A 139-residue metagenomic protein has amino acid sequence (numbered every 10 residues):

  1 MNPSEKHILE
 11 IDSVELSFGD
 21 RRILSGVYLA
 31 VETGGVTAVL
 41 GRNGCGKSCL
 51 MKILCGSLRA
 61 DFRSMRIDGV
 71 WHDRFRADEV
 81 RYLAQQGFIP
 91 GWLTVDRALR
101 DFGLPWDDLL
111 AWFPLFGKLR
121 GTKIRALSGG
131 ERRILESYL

Functional and structural regions predicted by a protein language model:
L9-I11, L24-G26: Conserved structural motif at the start of ABC-family nucleotide-binding domains
A38, E79-G87: ABC nucleotide-binding domain signature
L40-R42: The feature captures the beta-strand-to-loop junction immediately N-terminal to the Walker
C55: Helix-to-loop junction immediately C-terminal to a conserved catalytic motif
F62-R76: Conserved ABC transporter NBD signature motif
Q86, G91-W106: Q-loop/switch helix immediately C-terminal to the Walker
L109-S128: Conserved ABC nucleotide-binding domain
L127-S137: ABC ATPase nucleotide-binding domain "signature motif"
